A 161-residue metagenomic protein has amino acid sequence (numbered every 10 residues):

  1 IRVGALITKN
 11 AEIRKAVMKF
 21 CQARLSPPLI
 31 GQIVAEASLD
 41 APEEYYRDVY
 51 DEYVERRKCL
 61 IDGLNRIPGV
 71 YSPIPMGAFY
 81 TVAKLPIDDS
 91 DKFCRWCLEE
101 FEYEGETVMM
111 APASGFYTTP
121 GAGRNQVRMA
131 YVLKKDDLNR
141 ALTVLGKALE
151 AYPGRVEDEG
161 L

Functional and structural regions predicted by a protein language model:
I1-L161: PLP-dependent class I/II
